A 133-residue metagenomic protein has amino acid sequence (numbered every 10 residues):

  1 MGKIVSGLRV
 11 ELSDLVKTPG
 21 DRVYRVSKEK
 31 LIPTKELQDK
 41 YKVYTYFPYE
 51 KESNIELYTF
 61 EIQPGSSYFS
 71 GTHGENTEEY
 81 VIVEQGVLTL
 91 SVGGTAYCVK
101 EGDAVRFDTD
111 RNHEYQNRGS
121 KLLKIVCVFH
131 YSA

Functional and structural regions predicted by a protein language model:
M1-L8, L12-V16: Hydrophobic micro-packing sites on short alpha-helices
K17-Y44: Short, charged recognition helix plus adjacent turn of helix-turn-helix-like nucleic-acid-binding domains
T34-S66, S70, V128-S132: A short glycine-rich, His/Asp/Glu-containing loop-to-beta-strand
Y41, S53, K100, T109-A133: Ligand-binding loop in jelly-roll beta-barrel domains
I62, H73-L90: Short, conserved beta-strand element in jelly-roll/cupin
F69-G74, Q116-R118: Short histidine-centered beta-strand/loop micro-motifs that create catalytic or ligand/metal-coordination sites
G93-T109: Short acidic-glycine-tyrosine-enriched beta hairpin
